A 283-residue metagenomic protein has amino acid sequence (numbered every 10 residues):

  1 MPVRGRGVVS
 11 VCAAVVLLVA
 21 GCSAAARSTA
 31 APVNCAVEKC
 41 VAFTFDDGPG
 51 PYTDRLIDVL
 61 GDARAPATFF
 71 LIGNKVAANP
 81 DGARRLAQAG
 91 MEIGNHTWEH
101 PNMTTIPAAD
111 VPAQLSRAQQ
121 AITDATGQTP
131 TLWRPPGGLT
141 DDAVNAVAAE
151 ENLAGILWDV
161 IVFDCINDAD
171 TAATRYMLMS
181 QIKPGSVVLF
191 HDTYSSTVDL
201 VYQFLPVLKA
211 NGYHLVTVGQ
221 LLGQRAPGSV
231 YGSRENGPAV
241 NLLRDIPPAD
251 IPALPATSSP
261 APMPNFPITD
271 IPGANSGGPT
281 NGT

Functional and structural regions predicted by a protein language model:
M1-R27: Secretory targeting and sorting signals
R27-I106, D110-T126, P130, G223: Active-site beta->alpha N-cap acidic-glycine motif
P32-C35, A63, V76-A77, S196-G282: C-terminal domain-boundary segment and adjacent tail
D46, L60, I93-H96, W133-P136 (+3 more regions): Divalent metal-coordination and catalytic microenvironments
G48, I72-N74, W98, P136-G138 (+3 more regions): Active-site beta-loop-alpha junctions enriched in small/polar residues
H96, H100, P184, H191: Histidine-centered divalent metal-coordination motifs
P101-T129, G137-P184, T197-L200: Alpha-helical scaffold elements lining the catalytic groove of polysaccharide deacetylases
